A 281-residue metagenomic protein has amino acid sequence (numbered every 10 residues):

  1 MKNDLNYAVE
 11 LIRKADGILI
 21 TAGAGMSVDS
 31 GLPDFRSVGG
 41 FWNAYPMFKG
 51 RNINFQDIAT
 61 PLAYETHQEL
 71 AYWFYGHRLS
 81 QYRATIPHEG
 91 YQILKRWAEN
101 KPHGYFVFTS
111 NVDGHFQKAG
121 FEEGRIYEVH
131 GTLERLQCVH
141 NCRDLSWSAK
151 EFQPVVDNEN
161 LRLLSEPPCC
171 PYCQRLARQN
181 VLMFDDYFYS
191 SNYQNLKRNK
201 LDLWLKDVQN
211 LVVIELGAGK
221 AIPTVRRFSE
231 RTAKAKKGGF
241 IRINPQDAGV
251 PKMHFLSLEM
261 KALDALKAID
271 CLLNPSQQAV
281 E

Functional and structural regions predicted by a protein language model:
M1-E281: Conserved catalytic alpha/beta core of Sir2/sirtuin-type deacylases, generalized to analogous enzyme cores that bind
